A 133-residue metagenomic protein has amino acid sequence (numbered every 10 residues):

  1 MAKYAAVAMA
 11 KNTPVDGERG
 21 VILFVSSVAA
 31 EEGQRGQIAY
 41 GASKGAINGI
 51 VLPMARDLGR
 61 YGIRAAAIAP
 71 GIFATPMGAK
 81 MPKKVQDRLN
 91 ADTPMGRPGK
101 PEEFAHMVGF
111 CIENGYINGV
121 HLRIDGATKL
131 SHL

Functional and structural regions predicted by a protein language model:
A2, S43, V51: Active-site helix of classical SDR
Y4-E18: A short helix-coil junction within the Rossmann-fold of NAD(P)-dependent oxidoreductases
V7, R56-D57: Alpha-helical segment proximal to the catalytic Tyr-Lys
S27: Residue(s) in the substrate-gating loop at a strand-loop-helix junction that position the organic substrate next
E32-I38, Y61, G96: Active-site loop immediately N-terminal to the catalytic Tyr-X3-Lys motif of short-chain dehydrogenase/reductase
G59, R64, N118-V120: Short, small/polar-rich loop/turn modules that mediate ligand/substrate recognition or access, typified
A69-K80: Short, flexible catalytic-loop segment of classical short-chain dehydrogenase/reductase
R97-I124, K129: C-terminal substrate-recognition "lid" of short-chain dehydrogenase/reductases
